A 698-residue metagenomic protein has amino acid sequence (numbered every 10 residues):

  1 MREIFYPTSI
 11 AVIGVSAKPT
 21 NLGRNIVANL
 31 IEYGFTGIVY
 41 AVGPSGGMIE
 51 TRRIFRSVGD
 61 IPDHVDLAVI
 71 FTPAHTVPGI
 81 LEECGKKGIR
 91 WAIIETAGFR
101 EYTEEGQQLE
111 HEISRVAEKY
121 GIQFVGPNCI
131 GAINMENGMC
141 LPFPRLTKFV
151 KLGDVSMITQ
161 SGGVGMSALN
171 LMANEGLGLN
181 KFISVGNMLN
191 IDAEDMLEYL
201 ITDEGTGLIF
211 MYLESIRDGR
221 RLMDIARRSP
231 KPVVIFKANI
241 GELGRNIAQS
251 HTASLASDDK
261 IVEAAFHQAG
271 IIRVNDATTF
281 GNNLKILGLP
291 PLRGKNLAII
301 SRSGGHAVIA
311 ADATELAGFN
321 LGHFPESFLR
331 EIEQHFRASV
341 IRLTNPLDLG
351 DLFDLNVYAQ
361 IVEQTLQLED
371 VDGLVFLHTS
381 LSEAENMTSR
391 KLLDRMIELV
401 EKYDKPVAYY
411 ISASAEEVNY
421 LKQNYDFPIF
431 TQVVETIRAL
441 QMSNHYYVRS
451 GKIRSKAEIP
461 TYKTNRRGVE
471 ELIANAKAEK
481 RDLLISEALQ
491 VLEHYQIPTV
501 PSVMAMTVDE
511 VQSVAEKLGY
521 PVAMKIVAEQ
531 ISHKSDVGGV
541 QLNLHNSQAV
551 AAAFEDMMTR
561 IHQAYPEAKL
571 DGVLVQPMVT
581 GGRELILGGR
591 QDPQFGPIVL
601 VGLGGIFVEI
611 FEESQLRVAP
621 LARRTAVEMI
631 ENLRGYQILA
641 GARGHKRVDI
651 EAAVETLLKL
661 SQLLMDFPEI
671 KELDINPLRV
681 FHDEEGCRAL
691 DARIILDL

Functional and structural regions predicted by a protein language model:
M1-L698: Catalytic-core regions of core metabolic enzymes, especially those transforming organic acids/acyl-group intermediates
